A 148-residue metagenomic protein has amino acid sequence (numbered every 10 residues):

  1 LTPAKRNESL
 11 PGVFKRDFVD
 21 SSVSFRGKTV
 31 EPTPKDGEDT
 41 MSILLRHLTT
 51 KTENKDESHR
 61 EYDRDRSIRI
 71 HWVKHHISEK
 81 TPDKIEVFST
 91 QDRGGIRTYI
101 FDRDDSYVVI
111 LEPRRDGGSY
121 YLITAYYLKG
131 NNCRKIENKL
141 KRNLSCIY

Functional and structural regions predicted by a protein language model:
L1-Y148: Ribonuclease/tRNase effector modules and their secretory precursors
